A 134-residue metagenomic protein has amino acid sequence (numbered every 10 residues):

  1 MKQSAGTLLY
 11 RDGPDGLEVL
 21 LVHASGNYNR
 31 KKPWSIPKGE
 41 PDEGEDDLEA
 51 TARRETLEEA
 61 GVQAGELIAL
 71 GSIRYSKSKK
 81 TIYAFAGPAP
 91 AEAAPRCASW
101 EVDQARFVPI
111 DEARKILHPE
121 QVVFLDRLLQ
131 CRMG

Functional and structural regions predicted by a protein language model:
M1-L20: Conserved N-terminal beta-strand and adjoining loop/helix that marks the start of the Nudix/MutT-like hydrolase domain
K2, D15, I73-S99, Q104-R106 (+2 more regions): Active-site-adjacent beta-strand/loop module that shapes the phosphate/pyrophosphate-binding cleft
L9-R11, H23, A84-P88: Short, well-ordered beta-strand micro-motif
G16-E58: Conserved Nudix-box catalytic region and its N-terminal flanking loop in Nudix hydrolases and closely related
P41, A113-R114, L125: A generic structural signal for short hydrophobic patches within well-formed alpha-helices
Q63-S72: A short coil-to-beta-strand element that immediately follows conserved catalytic motifs
L117-G134: Charged phosphate-binding loop/patch that engages nucleotide di/tri-phosphates or the phosphate backbone of nucleic
